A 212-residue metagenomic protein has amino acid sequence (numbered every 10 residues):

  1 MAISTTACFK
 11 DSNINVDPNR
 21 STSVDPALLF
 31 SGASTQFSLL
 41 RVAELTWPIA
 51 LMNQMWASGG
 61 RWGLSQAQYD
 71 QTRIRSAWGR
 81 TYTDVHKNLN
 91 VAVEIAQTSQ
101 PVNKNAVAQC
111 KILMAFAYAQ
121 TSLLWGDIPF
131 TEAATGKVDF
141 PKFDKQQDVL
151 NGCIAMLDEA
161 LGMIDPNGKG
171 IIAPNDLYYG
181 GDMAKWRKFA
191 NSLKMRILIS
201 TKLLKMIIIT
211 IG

Functional and structural regions predicted by a protein language model:
M1-A7: Sec-dependent bacterial lipoprotein signal peptides
C8-D11, T46, N151-G170, M183-G212: Aromatic-residue-lined binding/catalytic grooves and analogous aromatic/hydrophobic interfacial grooves in multimeric
C8-L64, Q68-T72, R80-T83, K87 (+2 more regions): Membrane-proximal, proline-rich intrinsically disordered regions
L39-A43, A117-D127, L204-M206: Secretory-pathway/luminal and periplasmic proteins that interact with or process carbohydrate-rich
R61-A173: Conserved, well-structured interaction surfaces
